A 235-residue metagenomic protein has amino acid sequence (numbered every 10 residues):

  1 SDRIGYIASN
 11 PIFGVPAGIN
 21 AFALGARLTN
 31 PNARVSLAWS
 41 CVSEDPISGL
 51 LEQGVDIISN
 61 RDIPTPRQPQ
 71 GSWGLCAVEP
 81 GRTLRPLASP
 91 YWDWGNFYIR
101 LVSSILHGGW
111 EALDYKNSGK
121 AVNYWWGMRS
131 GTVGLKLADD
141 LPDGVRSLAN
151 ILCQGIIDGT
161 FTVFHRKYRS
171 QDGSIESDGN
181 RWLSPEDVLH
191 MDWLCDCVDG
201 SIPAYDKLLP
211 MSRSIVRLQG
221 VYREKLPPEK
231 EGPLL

Functional and structural regions predicted by a protein language model:
S1-L235: A residue-level marker of the well-folded mature domains of exported/periplasmic proteins
